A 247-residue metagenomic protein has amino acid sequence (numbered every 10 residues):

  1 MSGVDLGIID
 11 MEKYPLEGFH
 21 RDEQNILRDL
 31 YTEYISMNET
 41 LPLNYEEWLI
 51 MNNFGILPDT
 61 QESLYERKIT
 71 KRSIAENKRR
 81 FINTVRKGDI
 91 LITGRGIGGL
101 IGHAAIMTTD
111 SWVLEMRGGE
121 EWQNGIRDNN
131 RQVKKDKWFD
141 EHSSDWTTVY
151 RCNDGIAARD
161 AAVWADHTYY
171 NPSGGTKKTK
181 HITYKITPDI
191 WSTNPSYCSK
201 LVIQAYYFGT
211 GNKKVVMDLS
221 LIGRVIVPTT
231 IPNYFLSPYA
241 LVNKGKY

Functional and structural regions predicted by a protein language model:
M1-R67, K185, D189-Y247: Activation targets extended, charge/polar-rich intrinsically disordered C-terminal tails
L6-I8, S111, E121, Q132-K135 (+3 more regions): Hydrophobic transmembrane signal anchors and adjacent membrane-proximal interface regions, especially in viral
I56-G99: Short N-terminal edge-element motif at the start of the domain
K68, V85, H142, K178-T179: Residue-level signal for well-ordered alpha-helical segments
I82-N153, Y184-T193: Glycine-rich catalytic cores of cysteine/serine-nucleophile enzymes that process amide/ester linkages in cell-envelope
D145-L219: Active-site nucleophile-His-acid catalytic modules used for acyl/amide transfer and hydrolysis across diverse enzymes
